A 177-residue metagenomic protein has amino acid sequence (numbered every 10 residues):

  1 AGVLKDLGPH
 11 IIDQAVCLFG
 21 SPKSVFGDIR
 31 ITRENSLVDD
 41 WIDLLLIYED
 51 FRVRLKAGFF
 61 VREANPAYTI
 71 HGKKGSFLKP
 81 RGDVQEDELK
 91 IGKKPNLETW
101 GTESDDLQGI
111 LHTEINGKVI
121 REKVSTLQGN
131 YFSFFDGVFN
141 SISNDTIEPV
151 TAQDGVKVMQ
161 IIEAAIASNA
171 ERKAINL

Functional and structural regions predicted by a protein language model:
A1-D6, I120-G129: A short glycine-threonine-serine/GTX helix/turn-capping micro-motif
G2, G72, V119, D145 (+1 more regions): Residue-level signal for pocket-adjacent positions within structured domains
V3, G58, N130, V156-K157: Residues that cap or flank secondary-structure elements
D6, H10-L97, F132-T146: Contiguous beta-strand/loop segments that form the cofactor/metal-binding neighborhood of enzyme cores
V53, F77, I120-E122, I175: Short, isolated positions in well-ordered beta-strands
E86-R121: Charged, glycine/proline-rich intrinsically disordered loops and linkers
S125, S133, G137-L177: C-terminal helix-rich "cap/oligomerization" subdomain common to oxidoreductases
